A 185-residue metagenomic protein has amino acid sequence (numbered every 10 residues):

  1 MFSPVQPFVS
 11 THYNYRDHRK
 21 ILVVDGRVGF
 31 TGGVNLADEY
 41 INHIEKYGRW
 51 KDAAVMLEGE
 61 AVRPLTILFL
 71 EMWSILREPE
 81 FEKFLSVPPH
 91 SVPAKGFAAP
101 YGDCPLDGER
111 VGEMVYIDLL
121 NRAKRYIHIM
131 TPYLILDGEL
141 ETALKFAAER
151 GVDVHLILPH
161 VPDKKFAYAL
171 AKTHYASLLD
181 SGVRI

Functional and structural regions predicted by a protein language model:
M1-I185: Charged, low-complexity intrinsically disordered terminal segments
